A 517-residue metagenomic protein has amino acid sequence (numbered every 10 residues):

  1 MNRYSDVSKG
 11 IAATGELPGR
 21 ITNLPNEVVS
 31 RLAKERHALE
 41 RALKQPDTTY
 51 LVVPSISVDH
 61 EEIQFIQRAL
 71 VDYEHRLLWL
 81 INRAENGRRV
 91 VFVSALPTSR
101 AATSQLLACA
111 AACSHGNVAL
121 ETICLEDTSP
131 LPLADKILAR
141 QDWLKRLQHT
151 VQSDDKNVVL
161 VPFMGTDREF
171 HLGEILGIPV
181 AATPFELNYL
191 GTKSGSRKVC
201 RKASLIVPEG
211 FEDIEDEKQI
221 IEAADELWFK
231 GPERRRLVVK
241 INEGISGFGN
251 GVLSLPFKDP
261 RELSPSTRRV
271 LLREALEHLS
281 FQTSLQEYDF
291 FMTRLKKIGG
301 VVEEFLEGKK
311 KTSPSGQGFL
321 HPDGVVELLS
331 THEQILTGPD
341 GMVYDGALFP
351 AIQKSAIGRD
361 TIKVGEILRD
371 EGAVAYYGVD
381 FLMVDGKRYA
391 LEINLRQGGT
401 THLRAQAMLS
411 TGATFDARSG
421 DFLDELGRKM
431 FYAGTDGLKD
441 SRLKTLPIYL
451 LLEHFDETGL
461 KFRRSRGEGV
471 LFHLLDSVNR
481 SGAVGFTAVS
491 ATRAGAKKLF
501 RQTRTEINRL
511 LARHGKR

Functional and structural regions predicted by a protein language model:
M1-G191: ATP-binding N-terminal substructure of ATP-dependent carboxylate-amine bond-forming enzymes
L172-I175, F248-L255, P314, G341-V343 (+1 more regions): Short acidic, glycine/serine/threonine-rich loops at helix termini
I175-G244, F248: A conserved helix-loop-beta module that forms one wall/lid of the active-site cleft in ATP-utilizing catalytic domains
P232-V238, N242-L255, L263-Q334, M383-Y389 (+1 more regions): Phosphate-binding site of ATP-dependent enzymes
L285-K310, P314, L328, P339-K387 (+1 more regions): A long amphipathic alpha-helix within ATP-dependent nucleotide-binding catalytic cores
L336-D340, I393-R404: Glycine-rich phosphate/pyrophosphate-binding beta-alpha loops
T401-T414: A short alpha/beta connector and helix-capping loop motif
G412-R517: Peripheral (often C-terminal) accessory segments that flank ATP-dependent C-N-forming ligase machineries
